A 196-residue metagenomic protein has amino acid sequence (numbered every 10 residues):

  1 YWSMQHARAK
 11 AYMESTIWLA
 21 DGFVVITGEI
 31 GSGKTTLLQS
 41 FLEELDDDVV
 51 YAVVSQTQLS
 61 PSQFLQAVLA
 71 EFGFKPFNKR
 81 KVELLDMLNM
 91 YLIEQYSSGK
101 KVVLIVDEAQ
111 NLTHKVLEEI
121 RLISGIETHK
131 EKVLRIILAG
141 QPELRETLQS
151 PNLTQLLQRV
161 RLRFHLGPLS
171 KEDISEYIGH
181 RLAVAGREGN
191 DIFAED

Functional and structural regions predicted by a protein language model:
Y1-W2, A52, F72-R80, R163-F164: Flexible beta-alpha connector loops of hexameric P-loop NTPases
Q5-I17: Pre-Walker A adenine-sensing motif
L19-S40, T57: Walker A/P-loop nucleotide-binding motif
F23-T27, A52, I105: Short hydrophobic/aromatic beta-strand immediately N-terminal to the Walker A/P-loop
S32, E108-H114, L122, E143-L144: Residues immediately C-terminal
E44-F72: AAA+/P-loop NTPase substrate/partner-engagement loops
S60-Q63, K75-E119, T128-K132, L169-I174 (+1 more regions): Mid-core helix/loop region of P-loop NTP-binding domains shared across ATPases and GTPases
E94-G99, V103, I126-T128, I137 (+1 more regions): Helix-loop-helix "sensor" segment of P-loop NTPases
